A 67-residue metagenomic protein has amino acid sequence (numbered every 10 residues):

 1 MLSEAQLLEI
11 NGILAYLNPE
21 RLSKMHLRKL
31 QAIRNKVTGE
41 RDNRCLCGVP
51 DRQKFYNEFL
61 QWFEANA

Functional and structural regions predicted by a protein language model:
M1-L2, Q61-A67: Short intrinsically disordered terminal tails
M1-N18: Short terminal alpha-helical segments
Y16-E58: Acidic, low-complexity, intrinsically disordered interaction modules
